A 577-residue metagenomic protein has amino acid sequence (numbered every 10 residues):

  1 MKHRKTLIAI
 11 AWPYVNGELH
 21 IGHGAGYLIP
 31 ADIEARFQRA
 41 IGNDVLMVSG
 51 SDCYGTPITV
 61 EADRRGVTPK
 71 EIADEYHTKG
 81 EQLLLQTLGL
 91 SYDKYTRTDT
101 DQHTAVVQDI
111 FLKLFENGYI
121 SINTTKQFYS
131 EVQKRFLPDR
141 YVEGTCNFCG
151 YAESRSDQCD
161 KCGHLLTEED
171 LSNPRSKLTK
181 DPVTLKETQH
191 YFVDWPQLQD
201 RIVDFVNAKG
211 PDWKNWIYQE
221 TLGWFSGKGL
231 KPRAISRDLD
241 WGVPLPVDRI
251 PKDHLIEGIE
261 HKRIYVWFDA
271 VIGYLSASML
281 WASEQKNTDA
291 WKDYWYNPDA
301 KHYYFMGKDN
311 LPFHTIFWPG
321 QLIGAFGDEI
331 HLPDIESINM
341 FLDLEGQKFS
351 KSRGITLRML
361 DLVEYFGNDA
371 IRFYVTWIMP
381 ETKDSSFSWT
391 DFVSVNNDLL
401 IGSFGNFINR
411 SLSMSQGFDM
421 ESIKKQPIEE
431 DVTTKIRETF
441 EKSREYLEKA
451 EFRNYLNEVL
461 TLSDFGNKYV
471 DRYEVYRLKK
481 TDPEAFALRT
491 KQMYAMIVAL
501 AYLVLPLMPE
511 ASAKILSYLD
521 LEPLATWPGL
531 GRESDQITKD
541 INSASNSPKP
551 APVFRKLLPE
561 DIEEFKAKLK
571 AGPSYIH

Functional and structural regions predicted by a protein language model:
M1-G42, L46-S49, Q102-V106, T145 (+2 more regions): Structured secondary-structure scaffolds
M1-K5, L46, G50, N123-V132 (+5 more regions): Basic, alpha-helical terminal appendages of large translation-related enzymes
M1-N123, R135, N147, P211: N-terminal Rossmann-like or analogous alpha/beta NTP/dinucleotide-binding catalytic cores that position adenine
I33, E71-K79, D109, S403-R410 (+3 more regions): A non-catalytic, amphipathic alpha-helix used as a structural packing/dimerization or gating element in enzyme scaffolds
T56-A62, G89-L90, T382-D391, F440-S443 (+1 more regions): A short small-residue
D139-V142, S154-D160, E169-S172, T184-Q189: Short Cys/His-rich "knuckle" micro-motifs
L311, I378, T382, M414-I423 (+2 more regions): Active-site-proximal binding-pocket segments
